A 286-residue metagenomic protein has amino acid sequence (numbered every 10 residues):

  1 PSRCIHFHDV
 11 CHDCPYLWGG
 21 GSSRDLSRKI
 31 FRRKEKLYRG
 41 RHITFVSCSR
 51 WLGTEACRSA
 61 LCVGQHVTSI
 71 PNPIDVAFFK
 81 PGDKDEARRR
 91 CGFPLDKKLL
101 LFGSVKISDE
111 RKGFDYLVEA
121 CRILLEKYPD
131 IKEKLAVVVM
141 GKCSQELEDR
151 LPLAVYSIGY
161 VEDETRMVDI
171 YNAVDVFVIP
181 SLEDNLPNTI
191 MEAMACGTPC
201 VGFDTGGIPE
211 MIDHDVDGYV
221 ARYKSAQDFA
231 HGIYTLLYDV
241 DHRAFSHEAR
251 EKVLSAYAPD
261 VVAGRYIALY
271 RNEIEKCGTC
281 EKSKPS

Functional and structural regions predicted by a protein language model:
W51, P73: Carbohydrate-associated surface elements
F93-K112, V118-R122: Conserved donor-binding/catalytic core segment of Leloir-type glycosyltransferases
Y128-K134, G141-T165: Nucleotide-activated donor-binding/catalytic signature segment of Leloir-type glycosyltransferases, i.e., the conserved
D169-V174: Short alpha-helical donor nucleotide-sugar binding micro-motif in glycosyltransferases
L182: Aromatic "clamp/platform" in nucleotide-sugar-dependent glycosyltransferases that forms part of the donor/acceptor
P199-G202: Short hydrophobic beta-strand element within catalytic cores of glycosyltransferases and related nucleotide-activated
H214-D215, Y219-A226, T235-V240: Conserved acidic donor-binding segment of nucleotide-sugar-dependent glycosyltransferases
D228, D241-A256, R265-A268: A short, well-ordered alpha-helix in the C-terminal region of glycosyltransferases
